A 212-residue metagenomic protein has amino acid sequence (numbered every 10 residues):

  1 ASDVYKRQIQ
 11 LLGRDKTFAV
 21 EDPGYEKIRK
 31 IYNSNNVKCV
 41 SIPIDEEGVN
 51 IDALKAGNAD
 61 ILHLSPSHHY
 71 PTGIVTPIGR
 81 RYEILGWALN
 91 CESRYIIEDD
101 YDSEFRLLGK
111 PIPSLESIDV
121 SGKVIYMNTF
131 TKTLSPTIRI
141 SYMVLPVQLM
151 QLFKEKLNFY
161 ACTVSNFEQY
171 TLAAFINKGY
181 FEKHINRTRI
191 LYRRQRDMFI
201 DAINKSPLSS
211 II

Functional and structural regions predicted by a protein language model:
A1-Y5: Short, small-residue-biased leader/transition segments that mark boundaries at the very start of proteins
Q10-E26: Conserved PLP-anchoring active-site segment centered on the Schiff-base-forming lysine
K16, V37, N90-R94, G122: A short helix->loop->beta-strand "cap" motif at the edges of active sites that frequently abuts
I28-I31, A202: A generic "structured core" feature
K38-D45: Short beta-strand->loop structural element characteristic of the AMP-binding/adenylate-forming
E46-L107: Active-site phosphate-binding strand-loop segment of PLP-dependent enzymes
V124-K205: PLP-dependent aminotransferase class I/II
L208-I212: Conserved PLP-binding catalytic core of the aspartate aminotransferase-like
